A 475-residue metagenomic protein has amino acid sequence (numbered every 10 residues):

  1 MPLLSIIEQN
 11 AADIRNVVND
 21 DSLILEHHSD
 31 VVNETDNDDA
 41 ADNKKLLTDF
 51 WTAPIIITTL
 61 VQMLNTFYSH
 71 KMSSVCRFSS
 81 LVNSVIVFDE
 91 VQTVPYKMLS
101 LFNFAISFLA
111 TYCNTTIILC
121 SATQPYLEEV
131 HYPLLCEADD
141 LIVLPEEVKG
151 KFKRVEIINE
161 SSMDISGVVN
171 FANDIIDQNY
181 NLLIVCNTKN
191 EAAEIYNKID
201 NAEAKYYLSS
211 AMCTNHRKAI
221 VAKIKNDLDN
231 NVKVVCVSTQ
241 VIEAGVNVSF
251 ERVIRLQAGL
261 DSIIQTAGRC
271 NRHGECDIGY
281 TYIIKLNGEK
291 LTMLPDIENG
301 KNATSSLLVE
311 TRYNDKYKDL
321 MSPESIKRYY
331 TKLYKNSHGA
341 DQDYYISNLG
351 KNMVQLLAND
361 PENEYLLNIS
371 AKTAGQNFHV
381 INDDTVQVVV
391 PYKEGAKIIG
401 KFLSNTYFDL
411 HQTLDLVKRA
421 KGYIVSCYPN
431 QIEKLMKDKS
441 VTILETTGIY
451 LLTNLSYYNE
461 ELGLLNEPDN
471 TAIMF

Functional and structural regions predicted by a protein language model:
M1-V18, S29-V31, Y126: Conserved Walker A/P-loop ATP-binding site and its immediately adjacent core in helicase/helicase-like ATPase domains
P2, E90-V130: Conserved helicase ATPase motor motifs in RecA-like P-loop NTPase domains
D20-Y68: Inter-Walker segment of RecA-like/P-loop motor cores
L25-A40, N187-N190, K205-V221, V237-E243: Conserved helicase motor
F50-H70, L228-E243, R255: Conserved two-lobed SF2 helicase motor
V61-M63, M72-L109: SF2 helicase catalytic motif II
A110, N170-N179, V185, N190-D200 (+5 more regions): C-terminal helicase lobe and adjacent C-terminal extensions/tails of nucleic-acid helicase motors
T116, A122-I176: Interdomain hinge/linker at the junction between the two RecA-like core domains of SF2 helicases
